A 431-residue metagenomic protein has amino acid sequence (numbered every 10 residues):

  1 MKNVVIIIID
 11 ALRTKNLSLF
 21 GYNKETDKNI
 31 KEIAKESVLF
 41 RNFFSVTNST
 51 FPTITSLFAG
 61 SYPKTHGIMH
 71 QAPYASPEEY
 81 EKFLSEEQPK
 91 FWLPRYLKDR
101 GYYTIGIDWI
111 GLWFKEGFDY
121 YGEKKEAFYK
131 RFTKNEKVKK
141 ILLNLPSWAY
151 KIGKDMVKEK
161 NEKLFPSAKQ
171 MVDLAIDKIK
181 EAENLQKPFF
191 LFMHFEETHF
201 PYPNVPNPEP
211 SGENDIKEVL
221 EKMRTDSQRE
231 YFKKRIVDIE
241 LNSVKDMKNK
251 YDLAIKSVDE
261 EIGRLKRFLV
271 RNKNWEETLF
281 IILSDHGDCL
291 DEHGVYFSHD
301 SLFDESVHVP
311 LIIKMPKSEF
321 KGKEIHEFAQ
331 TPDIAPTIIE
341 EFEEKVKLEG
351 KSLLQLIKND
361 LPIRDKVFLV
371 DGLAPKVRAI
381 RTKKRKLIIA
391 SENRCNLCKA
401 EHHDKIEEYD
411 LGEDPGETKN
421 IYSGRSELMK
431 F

Functional and structural regions predicted by a protein language model:
M1-F431: Catalytic domains that recognize anionic headgroups
